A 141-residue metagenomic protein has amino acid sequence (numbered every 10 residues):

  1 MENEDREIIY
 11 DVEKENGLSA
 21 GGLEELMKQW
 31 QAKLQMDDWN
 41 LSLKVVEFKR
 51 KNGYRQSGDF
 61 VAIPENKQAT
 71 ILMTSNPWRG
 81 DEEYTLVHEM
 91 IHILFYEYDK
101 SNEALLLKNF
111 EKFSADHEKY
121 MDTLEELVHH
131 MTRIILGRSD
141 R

Functional and structural regions predicted by a protein language model:
E2-D81, E97-R141: Metalloprotease/metallohydrolase-associated module, dominated by Zn2+-dependent proteases
Y84-E97: Active-site recognition of the HExxH zinc-binding catalytic motif
